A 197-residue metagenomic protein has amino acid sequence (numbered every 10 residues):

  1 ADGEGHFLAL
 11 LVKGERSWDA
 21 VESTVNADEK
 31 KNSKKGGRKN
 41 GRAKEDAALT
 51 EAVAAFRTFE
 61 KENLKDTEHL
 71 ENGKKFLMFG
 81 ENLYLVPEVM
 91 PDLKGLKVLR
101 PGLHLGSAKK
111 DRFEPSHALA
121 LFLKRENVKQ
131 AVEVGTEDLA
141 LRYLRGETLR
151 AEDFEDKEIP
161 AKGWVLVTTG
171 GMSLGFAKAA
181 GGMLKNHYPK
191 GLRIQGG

Functional and structural regions predicted by a protein language model:
E4-A9: Short hydrophobic/aromatic beta-strand or adjacent loop that forms the aromatic wall/cage of a ligand/substrate-binding
G14-G197: Polybasic, low-complexity RNA-engagement segments
